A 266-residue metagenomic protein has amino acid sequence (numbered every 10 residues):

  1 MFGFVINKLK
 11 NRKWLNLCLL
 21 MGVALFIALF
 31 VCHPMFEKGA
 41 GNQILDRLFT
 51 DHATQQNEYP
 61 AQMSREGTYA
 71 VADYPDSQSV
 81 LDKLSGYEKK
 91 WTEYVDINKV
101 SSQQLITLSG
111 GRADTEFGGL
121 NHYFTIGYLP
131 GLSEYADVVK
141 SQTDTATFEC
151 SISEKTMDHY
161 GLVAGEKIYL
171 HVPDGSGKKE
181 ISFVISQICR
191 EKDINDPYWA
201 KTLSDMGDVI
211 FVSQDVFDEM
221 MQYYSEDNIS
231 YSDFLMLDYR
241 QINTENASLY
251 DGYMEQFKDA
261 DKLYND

Functional and structural regions predicted by a protein language model:
F2-D266: Membrane transport/envelope proteins' first extracytoplasmic loop
